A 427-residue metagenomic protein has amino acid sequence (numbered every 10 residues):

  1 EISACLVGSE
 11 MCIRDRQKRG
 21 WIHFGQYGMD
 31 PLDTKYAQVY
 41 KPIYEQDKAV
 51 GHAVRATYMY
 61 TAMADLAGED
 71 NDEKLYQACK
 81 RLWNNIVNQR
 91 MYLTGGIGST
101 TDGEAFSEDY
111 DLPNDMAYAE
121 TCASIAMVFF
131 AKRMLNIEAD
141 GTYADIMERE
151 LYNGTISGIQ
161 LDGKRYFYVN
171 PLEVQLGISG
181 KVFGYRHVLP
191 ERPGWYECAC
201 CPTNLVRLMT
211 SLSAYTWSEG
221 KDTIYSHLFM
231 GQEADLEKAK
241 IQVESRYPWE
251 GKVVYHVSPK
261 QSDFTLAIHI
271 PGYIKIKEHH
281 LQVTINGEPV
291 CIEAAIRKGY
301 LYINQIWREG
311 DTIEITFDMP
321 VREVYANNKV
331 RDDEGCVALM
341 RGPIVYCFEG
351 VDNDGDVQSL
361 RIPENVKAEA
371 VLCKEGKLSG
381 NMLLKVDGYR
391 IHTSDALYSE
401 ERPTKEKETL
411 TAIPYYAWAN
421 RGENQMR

Functional and structural regions predicted by a protein language model:
E1-G8, C12-D15: Single conserved hydrophobic/aromatic residue that forms the stacking wall/gate of nucleotide- or nucleobase-binding
S9-M11, Y60, Y76-V87, A144-Y152: Hydrophobic core segments within long, regular secondary-structure runs in both alpha- and beta-rich folds
Q17-H52, G96-E120, G163-P193: Carbohydrate-binding/catalytic loop surfaces
G51-T61, Y118-A126, N204: Aromatic- and histidine-enriched alpha-helix N-cap/loop-to-helix transition segments that scaffold the rims
Y58-E73, D111, D115, A126-A139 (+2 more regions): Well-ordered alpha-helical scaffold segments within catalytic/enzyme domains
C79, D145-N153, G158-P259, T284-I285 (+5 more regions): C-terminal beta-rich recognition modules with glycine/proline-rich loops and embedded aromatic residues
K132-A144, P271-Y273, V283, I303: Carbohydrate-binding surfaces of carbohydrate-active enzymes
D263-N286: Beta-strand-rich binding/interaction modules
